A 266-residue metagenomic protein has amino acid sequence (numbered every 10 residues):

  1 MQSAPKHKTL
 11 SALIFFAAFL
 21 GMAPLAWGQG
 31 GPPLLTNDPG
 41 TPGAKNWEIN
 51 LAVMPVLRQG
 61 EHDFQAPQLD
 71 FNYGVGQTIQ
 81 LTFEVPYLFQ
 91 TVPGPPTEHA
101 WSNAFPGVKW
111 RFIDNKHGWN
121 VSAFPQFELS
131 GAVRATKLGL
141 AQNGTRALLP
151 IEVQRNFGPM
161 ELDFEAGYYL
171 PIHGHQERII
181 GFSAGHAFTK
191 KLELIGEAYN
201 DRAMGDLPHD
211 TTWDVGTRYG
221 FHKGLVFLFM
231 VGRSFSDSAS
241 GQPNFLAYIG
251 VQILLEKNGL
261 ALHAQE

Functional and structural regions predicted by a protein language model:
Q2-I14: Bacterial N-terminal signal peptides that target proteins for export
F15-F16, A26: Cleavable N-terminal signal peptides
W27-E266: Transmembrane beta-barrel domains of Gram-negative outer membranes and organellar outer membranes
